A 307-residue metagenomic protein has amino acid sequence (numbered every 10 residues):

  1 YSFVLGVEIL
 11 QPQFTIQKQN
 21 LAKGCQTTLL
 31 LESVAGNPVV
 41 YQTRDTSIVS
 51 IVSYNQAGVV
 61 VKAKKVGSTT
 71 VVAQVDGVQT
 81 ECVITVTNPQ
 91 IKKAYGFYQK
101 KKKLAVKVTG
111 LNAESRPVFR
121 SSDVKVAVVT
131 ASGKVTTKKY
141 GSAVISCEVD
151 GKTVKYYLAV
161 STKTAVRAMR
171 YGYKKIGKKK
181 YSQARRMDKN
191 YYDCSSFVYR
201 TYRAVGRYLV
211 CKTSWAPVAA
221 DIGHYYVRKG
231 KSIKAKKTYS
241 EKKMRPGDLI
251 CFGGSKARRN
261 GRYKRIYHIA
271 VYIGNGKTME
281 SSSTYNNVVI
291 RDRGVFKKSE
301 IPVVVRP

Functional and structural regions predicted by a protein language model:
Y1-T162: Extracytoplasmic soluble-region selector
E32, F252-S255: Short, surface-exposed secondary-structure boundary micro-motifs
Y140, M244, I273-K277: Short, solvent-exposed coil/turn segments at beta-strand boundaries
S161-K180, R291-P307: Non-catalytic ligand/cofactor/substrate-binding and regulatory segments of enzyme domains
K178-P246, S283, V289-R291, F296-E300: Catalytic cysteine-centered active-site loop
L249, R265-E280: Catalytic nucleophile-His microenvironment captured as a short glycine-rich beta-strand/loop that brackets
R258-Y263: Short consensus segments that form the blades of beta-propeller domains, in both extracellular/periplasmic
